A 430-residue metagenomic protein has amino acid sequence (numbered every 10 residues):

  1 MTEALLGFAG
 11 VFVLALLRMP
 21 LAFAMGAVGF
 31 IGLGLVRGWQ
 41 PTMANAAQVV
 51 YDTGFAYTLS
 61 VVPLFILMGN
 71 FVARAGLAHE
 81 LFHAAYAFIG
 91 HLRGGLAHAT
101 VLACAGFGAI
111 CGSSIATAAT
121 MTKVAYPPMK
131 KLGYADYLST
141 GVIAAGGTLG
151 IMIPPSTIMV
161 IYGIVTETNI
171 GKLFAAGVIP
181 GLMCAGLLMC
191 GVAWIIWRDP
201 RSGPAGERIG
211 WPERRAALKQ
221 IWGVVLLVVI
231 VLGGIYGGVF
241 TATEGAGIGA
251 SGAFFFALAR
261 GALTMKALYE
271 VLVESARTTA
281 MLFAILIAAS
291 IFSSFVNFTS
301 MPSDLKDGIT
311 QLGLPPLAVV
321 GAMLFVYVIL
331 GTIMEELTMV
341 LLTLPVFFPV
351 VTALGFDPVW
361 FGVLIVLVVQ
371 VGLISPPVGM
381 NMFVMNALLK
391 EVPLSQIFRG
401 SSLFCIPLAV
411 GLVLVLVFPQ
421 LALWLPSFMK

Functional and structural regions predicted by a protein language model:
M1-K430: Alpha-helical transmembrane segments of multi-pass membrane transport proteins
